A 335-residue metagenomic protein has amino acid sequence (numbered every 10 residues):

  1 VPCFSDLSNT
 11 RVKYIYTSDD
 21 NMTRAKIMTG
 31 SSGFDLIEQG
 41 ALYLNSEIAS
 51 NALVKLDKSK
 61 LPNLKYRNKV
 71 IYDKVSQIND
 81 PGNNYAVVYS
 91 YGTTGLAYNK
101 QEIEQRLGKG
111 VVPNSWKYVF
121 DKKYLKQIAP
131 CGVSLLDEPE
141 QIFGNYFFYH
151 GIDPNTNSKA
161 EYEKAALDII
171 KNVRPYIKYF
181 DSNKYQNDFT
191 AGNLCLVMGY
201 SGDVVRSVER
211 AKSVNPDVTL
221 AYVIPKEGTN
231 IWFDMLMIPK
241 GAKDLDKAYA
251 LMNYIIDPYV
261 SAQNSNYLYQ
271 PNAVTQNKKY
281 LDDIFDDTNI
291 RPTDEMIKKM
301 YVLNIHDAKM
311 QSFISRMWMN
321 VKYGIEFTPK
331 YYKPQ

Functional and structural regions predicted by a protein language model:
V1-S50: Early extracytoplasmic/lumenal segment of secretory-pathway proteins
T10, T29-Q39, A52-V54, A129-C131 (+1 more regions): Alpha-to-beta junction loops
M22, L44-T93, V112-F120: Hinge/lid segment of periplasmic solute-binding proteins
E47-L56, K74, D80-N83, Y176 (+2 more regions): Ligand-binding "clamshell"
V54-K65, K117, V214-N230, P239-G241: Short beta-strand->loop
C131-A221: Ligand-binding pocket segment of bilobal, Venus flytrap-like solute-binding proteins
N187, D294-Q335: Conserved C-terminal helix/tail region of periplasmic/extracytoplasmic solute-binding proteins
D234, P239-H306, Y331: Mature extracytoplasmic/periplasmic domains
